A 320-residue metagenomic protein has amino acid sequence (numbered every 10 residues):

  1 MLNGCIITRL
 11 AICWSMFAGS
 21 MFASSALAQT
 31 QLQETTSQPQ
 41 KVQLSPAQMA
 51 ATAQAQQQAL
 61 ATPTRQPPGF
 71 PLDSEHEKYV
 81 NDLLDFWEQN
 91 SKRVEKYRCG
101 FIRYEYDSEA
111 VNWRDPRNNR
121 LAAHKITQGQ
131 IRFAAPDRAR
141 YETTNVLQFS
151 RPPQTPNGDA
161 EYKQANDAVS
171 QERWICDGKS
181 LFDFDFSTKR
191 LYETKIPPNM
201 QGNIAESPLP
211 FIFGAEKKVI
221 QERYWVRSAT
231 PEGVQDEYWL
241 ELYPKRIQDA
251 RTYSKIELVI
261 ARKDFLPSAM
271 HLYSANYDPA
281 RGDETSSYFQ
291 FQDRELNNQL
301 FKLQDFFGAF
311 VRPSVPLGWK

Functional and structural regions predicted by a protein language model:
M1-I7: N-terminal secretory signal peptides that target proteins for export/translocation
R9-S25: Bacterial N-terminal signal peptides
A28-G69, S187, V234, I247-K255 (+1 more regions): Non-transmembrane domains of secretory- and envelope-associated proteins
E75-D183: N-terminal mature ectodomain segment of secretory-pathway/periplasmic proteins
N81-L84, E88, G178, E206 (+3 more regions): Extracytoplasmic/secreted envelope proteins and their assembly/folding machinery, especially bacterial periplasmic
F101-E105, A135-D137, T143-L147, S180 (+6 more regions): A mature extracytoplasmic/lumenal domain signature
A122-D137, I175-D177, S254-S268, R294-L300: A short, surface-exposed beta-strand/turn
D183, R190-E193, G202-Y273: Extended beta-strand-rich segments in extracellular/periplasmic secretory proteins, especially within noncatalytic
